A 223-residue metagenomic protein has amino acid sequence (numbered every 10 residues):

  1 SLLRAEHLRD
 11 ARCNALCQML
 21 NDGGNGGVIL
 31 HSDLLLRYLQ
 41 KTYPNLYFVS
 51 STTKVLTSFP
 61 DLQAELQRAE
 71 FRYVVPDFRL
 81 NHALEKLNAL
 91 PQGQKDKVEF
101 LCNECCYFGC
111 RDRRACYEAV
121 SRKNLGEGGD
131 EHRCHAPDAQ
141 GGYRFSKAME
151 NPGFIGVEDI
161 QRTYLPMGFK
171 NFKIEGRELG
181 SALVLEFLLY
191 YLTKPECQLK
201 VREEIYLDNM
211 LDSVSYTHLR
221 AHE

Functional and structural regions predicted by a protein language model:
S1-T42, Y47-T57: Active-site beta->alpha loop and helix N-cap motifs at the rims of alpha/beta catalytic domains
A11-N14, Y43-N45, A64-E65, A89-Q92 (+2 more regions): Short low-complexity, flexible loop/linker segments enriched in glycine and/or proline with clustered acidic
C17, L36, L62-Q63, Q161: Generic hydrophobic/aromatic pocket-lining and core-packing "Φ" positions
L20-N21, L36-Y43, L66, L87-K95 (+1 more regions): Surface-exposed amphipathic alpha-helices with a cationic face
V49, L56-L62, A69-T163, M167 (+1 more regions): Catalytic alpha/beta core domains of metabolic enzymes, predominantly
L183-K200: C-terminal helical cap(s) of enzyme catalytic domains, especially alpha/beta-barrels
N209-Y216: Eukaryotic intrinsically disordered, low-complexity regulatory regions enriched in Ser/Thr/Pro and acidic residues
T217-E223: Conserved small/polar residues in nucleotide/adenosyl-binding loops
